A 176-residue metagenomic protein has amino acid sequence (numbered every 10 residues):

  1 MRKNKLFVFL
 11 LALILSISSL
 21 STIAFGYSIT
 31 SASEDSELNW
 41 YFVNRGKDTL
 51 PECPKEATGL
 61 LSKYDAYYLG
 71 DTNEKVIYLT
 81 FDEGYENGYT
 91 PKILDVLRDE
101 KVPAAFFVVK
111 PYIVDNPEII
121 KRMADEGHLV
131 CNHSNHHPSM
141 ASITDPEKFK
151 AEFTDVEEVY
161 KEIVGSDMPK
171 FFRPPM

Functional and structural regions predicted by a protein language model:
M1-A12: N-terminal Sec-pathway targeting helices
A12-L13, A24: Cleavable N-terminal signal peptides
L15-S19: Hydrophobic core
L20-S33: Sec-dependent signal peptide cleavage junction
S31-L50: Helix-enriched interaction subdomains in cytosolic or periplasmic regions, typified by TIR/SEFIR signaling/NADase cores
N44-T144, K148, D155-K161, G165-K170: Active-site beta->alpha N-cap acidic-glycine motif
M176: Active-site microenvironments of hydrolase-like enzyme catalytic domains
